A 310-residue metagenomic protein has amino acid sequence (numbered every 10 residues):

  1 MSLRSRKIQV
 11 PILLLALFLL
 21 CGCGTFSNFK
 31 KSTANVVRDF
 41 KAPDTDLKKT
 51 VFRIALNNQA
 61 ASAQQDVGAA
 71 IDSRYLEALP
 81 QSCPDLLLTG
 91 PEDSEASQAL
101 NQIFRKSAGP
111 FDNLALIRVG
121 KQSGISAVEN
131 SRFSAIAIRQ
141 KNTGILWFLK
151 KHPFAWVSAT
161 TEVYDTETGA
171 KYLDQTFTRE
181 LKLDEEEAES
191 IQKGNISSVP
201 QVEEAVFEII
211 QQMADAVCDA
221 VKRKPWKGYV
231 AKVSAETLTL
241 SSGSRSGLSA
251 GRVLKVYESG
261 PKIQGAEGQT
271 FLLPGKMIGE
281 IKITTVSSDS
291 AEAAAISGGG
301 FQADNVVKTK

Functional and structural regions predicted by a protein language model:
S2-I12: Bacterial N-terminal signal peptides that target proteins for export
P11-G22: Bacterial N-terminal signal peptides
C23-A99, F177-T178, I191, W226-K227 (+4 more regions): A structural "domain/chain start" motif
F52-S134, A170-D174, S249, Y257-A266: N-terminal segment of the mature soluble domain
N130-E186: Amphipathic beta-strand/beta-sheet edge segments enriched in Tyr/Trp
E187-A188, K193-A231: Anionic-ligand-binding alpha/beta catalytic cores of soluble enzymes and soluble regulatory domains that recognize
Y229-L272: Acidic, Ser/Thr-rich low-complexity intrinsically disordered segments
K255-K310: Beta-strand/loop-dominated core regions that host nucleotide or nucleotide-derived cofactor-binding catalytic loops
